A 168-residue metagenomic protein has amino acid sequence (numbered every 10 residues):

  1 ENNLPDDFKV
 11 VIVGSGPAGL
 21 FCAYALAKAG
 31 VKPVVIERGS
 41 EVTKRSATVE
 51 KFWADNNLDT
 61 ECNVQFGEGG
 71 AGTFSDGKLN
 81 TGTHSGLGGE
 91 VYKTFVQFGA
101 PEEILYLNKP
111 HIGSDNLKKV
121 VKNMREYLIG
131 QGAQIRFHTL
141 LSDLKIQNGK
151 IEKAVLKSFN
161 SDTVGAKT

Functional and structural regions predicted by a protein language model:
N3-A18, V34-I36: Beta1/beta-strand and adjacent pyrophosphate-binding region of the FAD-binding site in flavoprotein oxidoreductases
D6-F8, N160-T168: Core beta-strand elements of the Rossmann-like FAD/NAD(P) dinucleotide-binding domain in flavoenzyme oxidoreductases
F8, V31, E152: Nucleotide donor/acceptor-binding cores
G16-F21, K44-R45: Core alpha-helical transmembrane segments of integral membrane proteins
A25-L26: Aromatic pocket-lining residues of Rossmann-like dinucleotide-binding sites
V31-E37, V42: Short beta-strand "acidic-cap" motif of Rossmann-like dinucleotide-binding folds
K44, E50-I135, T139-L140: Conserved N-terminal/central alpha/beta ligand/cofactor-binding core
F137-E152: A conserved short coil-to-beta-strand element within the FAD-binding core of flavoproteins
